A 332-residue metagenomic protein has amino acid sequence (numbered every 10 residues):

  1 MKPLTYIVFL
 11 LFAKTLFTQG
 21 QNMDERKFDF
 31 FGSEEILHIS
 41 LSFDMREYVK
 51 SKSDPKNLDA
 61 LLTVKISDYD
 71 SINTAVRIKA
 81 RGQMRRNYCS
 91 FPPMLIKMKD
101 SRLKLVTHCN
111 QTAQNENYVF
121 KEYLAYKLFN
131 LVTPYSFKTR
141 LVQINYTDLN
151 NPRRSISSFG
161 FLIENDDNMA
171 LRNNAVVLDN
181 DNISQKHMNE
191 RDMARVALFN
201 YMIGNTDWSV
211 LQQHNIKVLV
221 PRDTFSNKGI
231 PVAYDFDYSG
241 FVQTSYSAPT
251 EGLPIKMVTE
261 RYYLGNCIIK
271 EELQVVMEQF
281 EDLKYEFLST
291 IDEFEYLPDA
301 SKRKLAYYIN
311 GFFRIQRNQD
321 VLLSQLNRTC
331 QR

Functional and structural regions predicted by a protein language model:
M1-N22: Bacterial Sec-dependent N-terminal signal peptides
Q19-R332: Phosphate/dinucleotide-binding and metal-coordinating scaffold of catalytic cores in nucleotide-dependent enzymes
